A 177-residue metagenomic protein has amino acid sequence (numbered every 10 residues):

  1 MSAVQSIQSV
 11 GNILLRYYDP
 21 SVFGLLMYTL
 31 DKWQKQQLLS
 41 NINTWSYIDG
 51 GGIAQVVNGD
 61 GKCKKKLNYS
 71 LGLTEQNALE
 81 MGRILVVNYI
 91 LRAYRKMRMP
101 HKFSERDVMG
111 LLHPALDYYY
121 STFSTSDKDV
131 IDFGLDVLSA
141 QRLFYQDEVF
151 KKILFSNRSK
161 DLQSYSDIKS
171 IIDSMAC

Functional and structural regions predicted by a protein language model:
M1-C177: A contiguous, surface-oriented mixed alpha/beta subdomain in the mid-to-C-terminal portion of proteins that forms
